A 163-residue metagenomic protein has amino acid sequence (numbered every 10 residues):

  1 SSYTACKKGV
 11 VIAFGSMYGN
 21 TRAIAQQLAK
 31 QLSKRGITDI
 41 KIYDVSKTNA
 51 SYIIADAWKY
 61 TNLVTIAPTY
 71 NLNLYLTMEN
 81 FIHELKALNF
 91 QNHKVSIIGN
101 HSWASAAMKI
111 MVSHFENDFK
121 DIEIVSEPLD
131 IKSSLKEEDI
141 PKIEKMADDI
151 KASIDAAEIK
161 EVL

Functional and structural regions predicted by a protein language model:
S1-K7, Q27-Y43, I53-L163: FMN-binding flavodoxin-like domain, especially the glycine-rich phosphate-binding loop
I12-K34: Short, charged N-terminal beta->alpha structural module
S46: Short beta-to-alpha linker loops that shape the active-site pocket of alpha/beta-hydrolase fold enzymes
N49: Active-site loop segments of alpha/beta catalytic cores
